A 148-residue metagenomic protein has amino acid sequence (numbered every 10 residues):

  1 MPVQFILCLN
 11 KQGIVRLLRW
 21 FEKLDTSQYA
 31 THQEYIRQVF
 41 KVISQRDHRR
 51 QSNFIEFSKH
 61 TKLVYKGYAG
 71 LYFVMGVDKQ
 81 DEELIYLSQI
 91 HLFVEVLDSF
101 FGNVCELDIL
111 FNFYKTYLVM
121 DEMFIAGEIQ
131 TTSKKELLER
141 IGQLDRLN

Functional and structural regions predicted by a protein language model:
M1-N148: Acidic, low-complexity cytosolic segments
